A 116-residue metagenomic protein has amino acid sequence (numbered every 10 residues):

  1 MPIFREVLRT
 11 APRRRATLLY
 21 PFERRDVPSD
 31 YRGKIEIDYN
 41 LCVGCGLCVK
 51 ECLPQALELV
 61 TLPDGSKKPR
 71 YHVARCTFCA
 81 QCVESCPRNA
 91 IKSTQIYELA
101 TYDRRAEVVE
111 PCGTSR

Functional and structural regions predicted by a protein language model:
M1-L62, R70, E84, R88-R116: Non-ligating segments of multi-cofactor redox enzymes
K68-R75: Hydrophobic/aromatic-rich structural module bridging two neighboring secondary-structure elements via a short loop
C79: Basic, alpha-helical nucleic-acid-binding regions used in initiation and control of genome expression
